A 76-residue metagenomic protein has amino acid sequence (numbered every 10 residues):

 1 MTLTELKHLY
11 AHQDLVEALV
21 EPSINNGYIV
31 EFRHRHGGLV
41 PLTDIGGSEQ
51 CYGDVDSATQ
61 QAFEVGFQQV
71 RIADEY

Functional and structural regions predicted by a protein language model:
M1-A11: Negatively charged, low-complexity tracts enriched in Asp/Glu with abundant Ser/Thr
L9-G27: An N-terminal amphipathic alpha-helical segment
L15, F67-Q69: Short secondary-structure junction motifs
E21-G47, F67, D74-Y76: Short aromatic-glycine-(Arg/Gly/Cys) micro-motifs in beta-strand/loop hairpins
G53-F67: A short, charged, amphipathic alpha-helix used as a generic interaction element across diverse proteins
